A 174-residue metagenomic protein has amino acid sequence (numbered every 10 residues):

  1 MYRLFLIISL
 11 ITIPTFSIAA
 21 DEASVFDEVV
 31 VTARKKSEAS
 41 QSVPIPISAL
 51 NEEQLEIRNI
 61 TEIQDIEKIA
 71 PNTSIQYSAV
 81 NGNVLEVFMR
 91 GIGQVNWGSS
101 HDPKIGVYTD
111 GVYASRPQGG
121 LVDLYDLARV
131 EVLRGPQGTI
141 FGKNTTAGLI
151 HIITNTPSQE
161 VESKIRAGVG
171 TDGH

Functional and structural regions predicted by a protein language model:
M1-R58, Q64-K68: N-terminal Sec signal peptide and the immediately downstream disordered periplasmic leader that contains the TonB box
F26-E28, S42-P44, L50, R58 (+6 more regions): Extracytoplasmic
K36-E38, G93-V95, Y113, T156-S158: Active-site/binding-pocket entry motifs
K36-S37, N81-N83, G138, S158: Surface-exposed, flexible loop/turn segments at secondary-structure boundaries
I45-V95, I105-G120, V132-Q137: Periplasmic N-terminal accessory/gating domains of Gram-negative outer-membrane beta-barrel systems
G98: Conserved ATP-binding loop and adjacent catalytic segment of the adenylate-forming AMP-binding
D102-K104, R116, Y125-A128, R134 (+1 more regions): Outer-membrane beta-barrel translocator/receptor signature
